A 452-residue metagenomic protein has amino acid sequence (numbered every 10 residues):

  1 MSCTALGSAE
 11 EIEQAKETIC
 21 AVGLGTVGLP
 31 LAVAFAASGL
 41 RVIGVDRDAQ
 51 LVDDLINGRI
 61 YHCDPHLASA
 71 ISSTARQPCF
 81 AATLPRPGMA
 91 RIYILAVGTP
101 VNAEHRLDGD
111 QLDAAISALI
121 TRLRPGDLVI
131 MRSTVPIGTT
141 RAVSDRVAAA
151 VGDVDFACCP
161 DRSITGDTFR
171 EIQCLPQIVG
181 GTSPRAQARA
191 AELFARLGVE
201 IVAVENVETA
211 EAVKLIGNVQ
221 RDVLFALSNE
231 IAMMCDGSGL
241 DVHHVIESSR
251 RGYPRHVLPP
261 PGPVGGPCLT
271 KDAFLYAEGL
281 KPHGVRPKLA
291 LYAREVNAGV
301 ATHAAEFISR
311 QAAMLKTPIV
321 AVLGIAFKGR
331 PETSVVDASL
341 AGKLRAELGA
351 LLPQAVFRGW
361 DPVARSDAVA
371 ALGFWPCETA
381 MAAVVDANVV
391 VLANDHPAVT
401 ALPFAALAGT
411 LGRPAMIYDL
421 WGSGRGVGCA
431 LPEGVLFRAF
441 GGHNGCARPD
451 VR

Functional and structural regions predicted by a protein language model:
S2-R452: Structural/interface elements that position substrates and couple domains in central-metabolism enzymes
